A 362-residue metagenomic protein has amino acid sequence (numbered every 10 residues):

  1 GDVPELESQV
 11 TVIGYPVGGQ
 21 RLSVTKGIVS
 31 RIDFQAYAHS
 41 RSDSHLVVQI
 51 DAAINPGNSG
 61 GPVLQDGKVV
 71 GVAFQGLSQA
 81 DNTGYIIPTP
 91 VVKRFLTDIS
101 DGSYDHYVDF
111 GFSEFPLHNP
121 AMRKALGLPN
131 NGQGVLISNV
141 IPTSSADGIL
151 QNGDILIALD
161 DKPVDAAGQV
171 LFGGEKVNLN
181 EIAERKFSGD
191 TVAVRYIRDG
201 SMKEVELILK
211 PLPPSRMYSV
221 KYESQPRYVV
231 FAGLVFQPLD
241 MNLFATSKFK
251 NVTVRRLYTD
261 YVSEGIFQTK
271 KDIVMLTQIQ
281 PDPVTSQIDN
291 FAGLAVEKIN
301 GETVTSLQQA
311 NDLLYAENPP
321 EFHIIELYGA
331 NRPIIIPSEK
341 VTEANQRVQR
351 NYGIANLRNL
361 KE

Functional and structural regions predicted by a protein language model:
G1-L126, N130-Q133, G148, V164-V170 (+2 more regions): Serine-dependent protease modules
E5, P62, R94-E362: C-terminal recognition in membrane/secretory proteostasis and scaffolding
